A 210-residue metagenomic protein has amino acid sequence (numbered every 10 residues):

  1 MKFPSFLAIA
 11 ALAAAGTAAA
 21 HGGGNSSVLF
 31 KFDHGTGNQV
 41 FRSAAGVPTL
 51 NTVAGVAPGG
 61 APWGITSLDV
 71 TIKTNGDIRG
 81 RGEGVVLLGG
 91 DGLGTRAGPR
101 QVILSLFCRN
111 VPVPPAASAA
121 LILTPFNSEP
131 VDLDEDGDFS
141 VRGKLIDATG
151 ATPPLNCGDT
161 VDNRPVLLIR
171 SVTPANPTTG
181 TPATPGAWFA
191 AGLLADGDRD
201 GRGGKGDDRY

Functional and structural regions predicted by a protein language model:
M1-L7: Bacterial N-terminal signal peptides that target proteins for export
A15-T17: N-terminal signal peptide c-region/cleavage motif recognized by signal peptidases
H21-I72, L194-G201: N-terminal segment immediately downstream of the Sec signal-peptide cleavage site in secreted/extracellular proteins
I72-R81: Contiguous beta-strand segments within globular domains
G84-T95: Short amphipathic, basic-aromatic surface patches that mediate peripheral association with negatively charged
L93-I103: Short coil-to-beta strand junction motifs in C2/discoidin
F107-P114: Change "in extracellular beta-sheet-rich domains … of secreted and cell-surface proteins" to "in beta-sheet-rich domains
P114-Y210: Helix-rich interaction surfaces within compact, conserved domain-sized segments that mediate assembly or partner
